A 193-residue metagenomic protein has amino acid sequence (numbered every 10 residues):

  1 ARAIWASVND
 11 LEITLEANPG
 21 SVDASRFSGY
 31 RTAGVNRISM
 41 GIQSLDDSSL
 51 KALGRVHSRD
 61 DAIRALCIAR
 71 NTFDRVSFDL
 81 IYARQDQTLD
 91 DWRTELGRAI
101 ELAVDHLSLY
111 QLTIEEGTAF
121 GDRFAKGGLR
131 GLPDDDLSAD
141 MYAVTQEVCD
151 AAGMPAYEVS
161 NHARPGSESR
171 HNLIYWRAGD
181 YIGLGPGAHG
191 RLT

Functional and structural regions predicted by a protein language model:
A1-T193: C-terminal scaffold of the Radical SAM
